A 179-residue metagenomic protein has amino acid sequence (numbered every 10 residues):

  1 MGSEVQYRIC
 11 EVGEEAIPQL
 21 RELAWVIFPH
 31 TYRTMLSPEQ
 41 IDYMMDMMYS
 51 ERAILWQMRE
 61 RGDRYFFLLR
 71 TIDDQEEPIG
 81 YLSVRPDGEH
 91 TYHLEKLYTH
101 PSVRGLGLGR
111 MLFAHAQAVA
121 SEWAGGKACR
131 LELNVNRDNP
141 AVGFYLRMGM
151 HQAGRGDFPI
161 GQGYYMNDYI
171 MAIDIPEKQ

Functional and structural regions predicted by a protein language model:
M1-E4: Basic/polar N-terminal segments that are highly enriched at the extreme N-terminus, encompassing both cleavable
Q6, Y92, K127-V142, L146-Q179: C-terminal "cap" of GNAT-fold acetyltransferases
Y7, E11-I17, R21-S102, F113-G125 (+2 more regions): Acetyl-CoA-dependent GNAT
H100-L106, R137: Active-site acidic-Proline motif in GNAT/NAT acetyltransferases
R110: Residues forming the Rossmann-fold NAD(P)(H) cofactor-binding site
